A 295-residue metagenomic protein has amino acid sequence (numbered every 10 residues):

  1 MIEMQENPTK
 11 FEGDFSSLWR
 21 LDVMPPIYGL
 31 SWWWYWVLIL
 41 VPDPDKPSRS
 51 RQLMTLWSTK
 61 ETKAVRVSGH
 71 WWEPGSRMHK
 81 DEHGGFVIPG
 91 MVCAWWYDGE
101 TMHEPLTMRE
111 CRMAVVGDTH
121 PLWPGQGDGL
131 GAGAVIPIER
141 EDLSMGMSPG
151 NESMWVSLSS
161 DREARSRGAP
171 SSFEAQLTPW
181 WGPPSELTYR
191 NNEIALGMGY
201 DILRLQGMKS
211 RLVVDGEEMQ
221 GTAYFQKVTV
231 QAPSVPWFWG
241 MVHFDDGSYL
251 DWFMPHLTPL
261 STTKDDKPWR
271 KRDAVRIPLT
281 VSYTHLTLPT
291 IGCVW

Functional and structural regions predicted by a protein language model:
M1-L286: Structured soluble/peripheral alpha/beta segments that form catalytic or ligand/cofactor-binding pockets
H285-W295: Single conserved hydrophobic/aromatic residue that forms the stacking wall/gate of nucleotide- or nucleobase-binding
